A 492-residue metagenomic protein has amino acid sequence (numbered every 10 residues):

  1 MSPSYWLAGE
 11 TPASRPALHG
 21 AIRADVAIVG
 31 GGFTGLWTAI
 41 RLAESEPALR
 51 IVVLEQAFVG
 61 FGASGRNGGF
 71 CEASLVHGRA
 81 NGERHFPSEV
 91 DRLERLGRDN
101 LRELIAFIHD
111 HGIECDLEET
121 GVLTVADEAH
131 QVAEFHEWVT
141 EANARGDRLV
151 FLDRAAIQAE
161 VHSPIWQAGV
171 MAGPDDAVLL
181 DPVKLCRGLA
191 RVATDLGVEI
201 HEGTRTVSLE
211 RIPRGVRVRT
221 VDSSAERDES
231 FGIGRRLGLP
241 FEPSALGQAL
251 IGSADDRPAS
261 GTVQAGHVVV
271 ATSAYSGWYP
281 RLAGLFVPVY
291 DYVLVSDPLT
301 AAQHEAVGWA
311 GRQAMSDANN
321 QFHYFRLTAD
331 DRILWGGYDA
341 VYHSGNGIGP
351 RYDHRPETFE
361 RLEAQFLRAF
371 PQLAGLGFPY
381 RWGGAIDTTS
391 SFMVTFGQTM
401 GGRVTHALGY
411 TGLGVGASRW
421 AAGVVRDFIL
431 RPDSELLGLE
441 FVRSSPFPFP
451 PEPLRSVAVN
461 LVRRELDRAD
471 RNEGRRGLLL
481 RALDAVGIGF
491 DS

Functional and structural regions predicted by a protein language model:
M1-V26, E44-S45, L49-R50, I233: Extreme N-terminal leader/targeting segments of oxidoreductases
G30-T34, Q56: Glycine-rich Rossmann-fold phosphate-binding loop(s) that bind the pyrophosphate of adenine dinucleotide cofactors
E44-R66: Glycine-rich FAD pyrophosphate-binding loop
R66-L96: Glycine-rich active-site loop/strand segments that organize a redox cofactor
C71, D110-E118, T206-R211, T262-A302 (+2 more regions): Active-site substrate-recognition segment that forms the wall of the catalytic cavity or substrate channel
H85-V192: Rossmann-like flavin
T140-E141, G169-D222, A259-G266: Helical element adjacent to the flavin cofactor pocket in flavoenzyme catalytic cores
R419-G438: Internal hydrophobic alpha-helix adjacent to the cofactor/substrate pocket in enzyme cavities
